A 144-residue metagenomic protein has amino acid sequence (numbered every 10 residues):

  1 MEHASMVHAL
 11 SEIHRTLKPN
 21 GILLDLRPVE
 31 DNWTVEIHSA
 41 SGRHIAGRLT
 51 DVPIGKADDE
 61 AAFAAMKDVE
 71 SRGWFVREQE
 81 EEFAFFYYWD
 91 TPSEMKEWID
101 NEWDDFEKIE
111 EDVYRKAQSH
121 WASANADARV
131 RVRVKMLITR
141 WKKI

Functional and structural regions predicted by a protein language model:
S5, A57-A61, R133: Soluble or luminal CAZymes and related metallo-dependent hydrolases
M6-I22: A short glycine-rich, Lys/Arg-flanked "PGG" loop and its adjoining helix->strand segment in the class I
L17-N20, G47-V52, N101-E107: Glycine-rich loops and low-complexity Gly/Arg-rich segments that provide flexible linkers or classic glycine-based
I22-A57: Conserved class I S-adenosyl-L-methionine
R48-E80: Active-site capping/gating segments
S71-I144: Conserved Class I S-adenosyl-L-methionine
